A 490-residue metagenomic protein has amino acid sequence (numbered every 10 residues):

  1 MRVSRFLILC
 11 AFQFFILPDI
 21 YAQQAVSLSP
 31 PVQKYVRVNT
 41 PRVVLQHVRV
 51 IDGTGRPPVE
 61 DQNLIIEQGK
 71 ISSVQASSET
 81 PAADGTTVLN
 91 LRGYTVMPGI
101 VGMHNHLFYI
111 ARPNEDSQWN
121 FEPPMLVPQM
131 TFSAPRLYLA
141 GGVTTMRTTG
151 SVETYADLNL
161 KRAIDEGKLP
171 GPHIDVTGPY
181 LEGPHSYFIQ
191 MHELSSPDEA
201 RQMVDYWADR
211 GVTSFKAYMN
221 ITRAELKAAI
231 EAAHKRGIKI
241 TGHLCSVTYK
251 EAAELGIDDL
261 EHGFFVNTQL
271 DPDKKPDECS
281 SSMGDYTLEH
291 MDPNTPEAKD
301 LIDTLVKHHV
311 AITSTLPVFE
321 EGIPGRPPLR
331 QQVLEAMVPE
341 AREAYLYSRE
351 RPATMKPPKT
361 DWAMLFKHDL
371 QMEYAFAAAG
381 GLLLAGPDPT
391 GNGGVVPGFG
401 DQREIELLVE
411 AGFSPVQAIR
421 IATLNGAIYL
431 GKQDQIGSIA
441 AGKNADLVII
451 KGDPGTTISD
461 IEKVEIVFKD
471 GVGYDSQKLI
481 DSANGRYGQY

Functional and structural regions predicted by a protein language model:
L7-D19: Bacterial N-terminal signal peptides
I20-Q24: Boundary at the C-terminal end of the N-terminal hydrophobic targeting segment
S27-R37, P41, V50, R56-M97: Histidine-rich, glycine-flanked metal-binding segment
V32-R37, V50-N63, A76-S78, V396 (+2 more regions): Acidic, glycine-enriched loop/beta-strand segments at the rims of small-molecule binding/catalytic pockets
T95-E166, Y187, H192, D198 (+2 more regions): Metal-associated gating/positioning segment near the N- to mid-region
L107-V127, L181-P197, Q269-K274, C279-H290 (+1 more regions): Acidic/histidine-rich helix-loop elements that form or flank divalent-metal/phosphate-binding sites at the catalytic
T131-Y155, P172-P179, D209-I221, K239-T241 (+3 more regions): Divalent metal-dependent hydrolysis catalytic cores, especially in the metallo-beta-lactamase
M203-K216, I221, V266-E406, E410-A411 (+1 more regions): Active-site neighborhoods of metal-dependent hydrolases
